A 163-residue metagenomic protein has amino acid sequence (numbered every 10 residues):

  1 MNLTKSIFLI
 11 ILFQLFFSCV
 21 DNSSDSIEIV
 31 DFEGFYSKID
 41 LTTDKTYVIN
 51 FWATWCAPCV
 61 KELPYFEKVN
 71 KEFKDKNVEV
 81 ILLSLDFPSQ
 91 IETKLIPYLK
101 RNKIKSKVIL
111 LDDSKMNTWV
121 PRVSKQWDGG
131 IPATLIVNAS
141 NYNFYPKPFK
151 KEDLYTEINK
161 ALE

Functional and structural regions predicted by a protein language model:
M1-E28, E163: Bacterial Sec-dependent N-terminal signal peptides
S26-Y47: A short beta-strand-turn-helix
K45-Y47, W52-W55, F87: Short pre-active-site segment immediately N-terminal to redox-active cysteine/selenocysteine motifs in thiol-based
F51-Y65: Conserved redox-active cysteine motifs that mediate thiol-disulfide chemistry, especially di-cysteine Cys-X(1-2)-Cys
L63-S84, K100: Conserved helix-turn-beta segment immediately C-terminal to the redox Cys motif in thioredoxin-like folds
N77-E92, I104-S114: Thiol-based oxidoreductase modules, predominantly thioredoxin-like and allied folds used for disulfide exchange
Y98-I131: Short, internal strand/loop/helix patches that form the active-site neighborhood or redox-interaction surface
G130-F144: A short, hydrophobic beta-strand/beta-hairpin element that forms part of a small beta-sheet core
